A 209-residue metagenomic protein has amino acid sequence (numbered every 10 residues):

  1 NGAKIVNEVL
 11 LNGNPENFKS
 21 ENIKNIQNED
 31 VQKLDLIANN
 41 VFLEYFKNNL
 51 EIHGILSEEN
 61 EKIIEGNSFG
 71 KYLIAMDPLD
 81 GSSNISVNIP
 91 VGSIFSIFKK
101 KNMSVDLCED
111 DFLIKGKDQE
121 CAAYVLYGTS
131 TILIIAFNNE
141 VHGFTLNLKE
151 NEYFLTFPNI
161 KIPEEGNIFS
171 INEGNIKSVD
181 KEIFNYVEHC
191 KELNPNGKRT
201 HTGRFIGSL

Functional and structural regions predicted by a protein language model:
N1-D80, S104, E182-L209: N-terminal subdomain of lithium-sensitive/metallo-dependent phosphomonoesterases centered on the IMPase/IPPase/PAP
L10, N49, G66-S68, G116-L209: An extended, acidic
F69-E140: DPxDG-like acidic metal-binding loop motif
